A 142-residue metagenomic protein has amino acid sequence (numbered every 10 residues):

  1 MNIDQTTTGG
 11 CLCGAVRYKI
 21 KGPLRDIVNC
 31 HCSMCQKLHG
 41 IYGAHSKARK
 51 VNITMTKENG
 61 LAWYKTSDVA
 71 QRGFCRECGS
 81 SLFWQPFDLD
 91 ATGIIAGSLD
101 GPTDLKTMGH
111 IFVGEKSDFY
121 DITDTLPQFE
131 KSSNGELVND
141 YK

Functional and structural regions predicted by a protein language model:
M1-K142: A short Gly-Trp-Pro
